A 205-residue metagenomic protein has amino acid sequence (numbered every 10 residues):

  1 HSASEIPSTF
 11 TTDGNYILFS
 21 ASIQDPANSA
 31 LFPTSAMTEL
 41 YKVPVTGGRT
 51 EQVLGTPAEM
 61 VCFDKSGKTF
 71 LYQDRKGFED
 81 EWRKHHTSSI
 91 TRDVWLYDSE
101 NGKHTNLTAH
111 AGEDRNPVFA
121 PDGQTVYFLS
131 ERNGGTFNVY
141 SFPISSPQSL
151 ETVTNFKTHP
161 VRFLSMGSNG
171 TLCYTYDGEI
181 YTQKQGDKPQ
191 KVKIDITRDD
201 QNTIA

Functional and structural regions predicted by a protein language model:
H1-Y41, V45, T50-V61, K68-W95 (+5 more regions): A flexible loop/linker signature enriched in serine peptidases of the S9 family
